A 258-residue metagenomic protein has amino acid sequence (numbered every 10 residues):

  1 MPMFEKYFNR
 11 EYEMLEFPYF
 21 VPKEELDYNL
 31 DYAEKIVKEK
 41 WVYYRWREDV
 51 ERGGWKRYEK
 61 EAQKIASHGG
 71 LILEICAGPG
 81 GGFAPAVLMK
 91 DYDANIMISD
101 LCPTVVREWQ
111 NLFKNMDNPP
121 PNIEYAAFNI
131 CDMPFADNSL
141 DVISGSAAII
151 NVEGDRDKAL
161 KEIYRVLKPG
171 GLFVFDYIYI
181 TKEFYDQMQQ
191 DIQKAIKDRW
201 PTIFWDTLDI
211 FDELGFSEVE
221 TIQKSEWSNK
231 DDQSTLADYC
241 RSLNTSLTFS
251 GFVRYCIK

Functional and structural regions predicted by a protein language model:
P2-G69, M89, D117: Conserved class I S-adenosyl-L-methionine
L71-D132: Class I SAM-dependent methyltransferase SAM/SAH-binding core
C131-I143: A short acidic, Gly/Pro-enriched loop at the edge of an enzyme's catalytic core that lines a small-molecule cofactor
D141-D155: A short SAM/SAH-binding and catalytic strip from SAM-dependent methyltransferases
D157-L172: A short glycine-rich, Lys/Arg-flanked "PGG" loop and its adjoining helix->strand segment in the class I
V174-D198: Conserved class I S-adenosyl-L-methionine
R199-G215, E220-T221: Short alpha-helix
L214-F216, D232-K258: Core SAM-dependent methyltransferase catalytic element
